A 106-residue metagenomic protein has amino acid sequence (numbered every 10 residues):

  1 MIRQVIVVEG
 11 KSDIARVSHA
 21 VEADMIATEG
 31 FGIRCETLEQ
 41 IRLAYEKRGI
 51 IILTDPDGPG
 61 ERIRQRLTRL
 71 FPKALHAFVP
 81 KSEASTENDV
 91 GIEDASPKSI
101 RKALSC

Functional and structural regions predicted by a protein language model:
M1-V5, R48-I51: Short active-site oxyanion
R3-A20, T28-R34: N-terminal, positively charged regions that mediate nucleic acid binding
H19-D24, F31-C106: TOPRIM fold recognition
